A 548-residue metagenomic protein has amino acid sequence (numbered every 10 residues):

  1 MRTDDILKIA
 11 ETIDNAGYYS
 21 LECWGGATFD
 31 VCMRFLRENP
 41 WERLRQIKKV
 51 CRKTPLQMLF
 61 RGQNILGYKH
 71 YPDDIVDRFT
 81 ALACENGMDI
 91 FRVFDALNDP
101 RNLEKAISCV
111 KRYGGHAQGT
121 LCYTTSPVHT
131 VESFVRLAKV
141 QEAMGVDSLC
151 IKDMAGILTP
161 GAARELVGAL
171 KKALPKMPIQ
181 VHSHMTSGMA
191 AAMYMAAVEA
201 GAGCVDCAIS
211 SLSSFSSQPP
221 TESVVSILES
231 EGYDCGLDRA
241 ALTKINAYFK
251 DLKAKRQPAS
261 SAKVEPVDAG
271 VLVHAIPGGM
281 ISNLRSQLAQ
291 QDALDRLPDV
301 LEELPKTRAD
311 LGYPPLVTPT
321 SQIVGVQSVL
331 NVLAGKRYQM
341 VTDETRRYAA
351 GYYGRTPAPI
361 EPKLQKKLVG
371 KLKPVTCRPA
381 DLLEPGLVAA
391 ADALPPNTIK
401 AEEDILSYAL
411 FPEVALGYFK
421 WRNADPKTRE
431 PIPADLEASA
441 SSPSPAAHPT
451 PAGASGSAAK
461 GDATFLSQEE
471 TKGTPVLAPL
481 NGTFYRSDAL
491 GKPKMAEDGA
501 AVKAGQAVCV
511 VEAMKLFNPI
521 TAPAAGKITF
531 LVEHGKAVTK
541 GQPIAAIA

Functional and structural regions predicted by a protein language model:
I13, V93, L149, G201 (+2 more regions): Conserved, mostly hydrophobic/aromatic
N15-C32, K263-G270, A275-A463: Terminal or standalone catalytic/regulatory effector modules within metabolic enzymes and repeat proteins
S20, W24-E142, A155-T159: Active-site beta->alpha loop and helix N-cap motifs at the rims of alpha/beta catalytic domains
V93, D153, A200-S217: Glycine-rich phosphate-binding active-site loops on the catalytic face of alpha/beta enzymes
H129-Q141, S187-G203: Catalytic cores of alpha/beta
S213-C235: C-terminal helical cap(s) of enzyme catalytic domains, especially alpha/beta-barrels
T450-V511, P519-K527, L531, K540 (+1 more regions): Acidic, low-complexity mobile loops and tails
